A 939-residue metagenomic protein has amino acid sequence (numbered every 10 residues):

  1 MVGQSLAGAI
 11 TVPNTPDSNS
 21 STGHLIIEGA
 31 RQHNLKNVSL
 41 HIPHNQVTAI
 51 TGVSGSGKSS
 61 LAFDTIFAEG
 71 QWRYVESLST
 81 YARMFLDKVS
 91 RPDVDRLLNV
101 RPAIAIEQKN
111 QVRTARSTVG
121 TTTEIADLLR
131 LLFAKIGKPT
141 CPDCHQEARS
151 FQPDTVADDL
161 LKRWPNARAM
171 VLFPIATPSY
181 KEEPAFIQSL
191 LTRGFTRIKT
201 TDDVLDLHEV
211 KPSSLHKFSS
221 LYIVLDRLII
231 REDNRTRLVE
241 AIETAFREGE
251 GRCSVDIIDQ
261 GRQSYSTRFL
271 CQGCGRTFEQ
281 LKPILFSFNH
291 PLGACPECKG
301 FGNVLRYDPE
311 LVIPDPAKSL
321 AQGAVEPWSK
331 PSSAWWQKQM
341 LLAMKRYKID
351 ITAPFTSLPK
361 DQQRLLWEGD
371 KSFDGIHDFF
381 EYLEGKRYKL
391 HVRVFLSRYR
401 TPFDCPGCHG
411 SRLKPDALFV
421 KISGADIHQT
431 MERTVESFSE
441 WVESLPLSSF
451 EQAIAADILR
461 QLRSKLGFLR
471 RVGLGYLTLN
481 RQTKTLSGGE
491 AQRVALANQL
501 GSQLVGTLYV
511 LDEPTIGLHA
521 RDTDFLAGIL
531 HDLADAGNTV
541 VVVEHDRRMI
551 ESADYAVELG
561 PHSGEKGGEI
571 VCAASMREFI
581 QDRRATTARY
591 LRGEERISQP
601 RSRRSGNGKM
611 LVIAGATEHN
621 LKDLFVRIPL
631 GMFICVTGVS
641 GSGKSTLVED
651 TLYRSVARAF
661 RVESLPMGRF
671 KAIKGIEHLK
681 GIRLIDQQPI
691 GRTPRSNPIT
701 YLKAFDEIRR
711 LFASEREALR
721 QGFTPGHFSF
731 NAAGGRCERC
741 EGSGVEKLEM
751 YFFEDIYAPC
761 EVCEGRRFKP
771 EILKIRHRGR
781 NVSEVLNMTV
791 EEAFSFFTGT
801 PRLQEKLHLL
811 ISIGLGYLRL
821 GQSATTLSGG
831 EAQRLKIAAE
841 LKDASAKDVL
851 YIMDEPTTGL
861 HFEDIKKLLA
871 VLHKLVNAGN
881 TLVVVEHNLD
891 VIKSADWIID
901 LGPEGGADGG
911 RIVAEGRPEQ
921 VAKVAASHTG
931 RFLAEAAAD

Functional and structural regions predicted by a protein language model:
M1-D939: Conserved phosphate-binding elements of NTP-dependent enzyme cores
